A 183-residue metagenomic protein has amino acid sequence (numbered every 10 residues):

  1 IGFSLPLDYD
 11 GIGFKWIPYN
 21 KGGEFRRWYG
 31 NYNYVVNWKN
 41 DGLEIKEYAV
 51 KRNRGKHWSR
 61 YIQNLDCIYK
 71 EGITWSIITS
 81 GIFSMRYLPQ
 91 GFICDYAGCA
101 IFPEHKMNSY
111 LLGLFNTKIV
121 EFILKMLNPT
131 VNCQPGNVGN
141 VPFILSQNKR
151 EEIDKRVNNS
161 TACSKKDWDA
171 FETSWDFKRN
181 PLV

Functional and structural regions predicted by a protein language model:
I1-N159, K166-D169, T173-P181: Polybasic, glycine- and aromatic-enriched phosphate-binding surface used to engage nucleic acids
